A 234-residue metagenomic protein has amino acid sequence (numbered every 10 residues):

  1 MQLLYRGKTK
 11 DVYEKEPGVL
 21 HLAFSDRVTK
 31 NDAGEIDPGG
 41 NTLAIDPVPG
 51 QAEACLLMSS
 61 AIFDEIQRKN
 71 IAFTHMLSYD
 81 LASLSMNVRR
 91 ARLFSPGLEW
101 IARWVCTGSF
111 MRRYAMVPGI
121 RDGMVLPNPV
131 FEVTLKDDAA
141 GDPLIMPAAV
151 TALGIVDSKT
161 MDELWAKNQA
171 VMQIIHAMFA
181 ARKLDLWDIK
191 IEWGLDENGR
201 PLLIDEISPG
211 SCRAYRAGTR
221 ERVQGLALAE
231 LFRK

Functional and structural regions predicted by a protein language model:
M1-T134, A139: Active-site loop/lid in soluble adenylation, ligation, and acyl-transfer enzymes
V19, S95-G97, A181-L186, N198-P201: Coil-to-beta-strand transition motifs
P38-D46, A149-K159: A short, surface-exposed helix-loop junction/capping segment
T74-Y79, F179-L195: A short glycine-rich, hydrophobically flanked beta-strand micro-motif that places a catalytic Asp/Glu for divalent metal
A102, L186-E206: Conserved metal-phosphate-binding beta-hairpin within the catalytic cores of diverse ATP-dependent phosphoryl-transfer
I120, D205-K234: C-terminal helix-cap and adjacent tail motif
V130-V156: A short mid-domain helix/strand-loop element embedded in enzyme catalytic domains that forms or borders the active-site
I155-W187: A long amphipathic alpha-helix within ATP-dependent nucleotide-binding catalytic cores
